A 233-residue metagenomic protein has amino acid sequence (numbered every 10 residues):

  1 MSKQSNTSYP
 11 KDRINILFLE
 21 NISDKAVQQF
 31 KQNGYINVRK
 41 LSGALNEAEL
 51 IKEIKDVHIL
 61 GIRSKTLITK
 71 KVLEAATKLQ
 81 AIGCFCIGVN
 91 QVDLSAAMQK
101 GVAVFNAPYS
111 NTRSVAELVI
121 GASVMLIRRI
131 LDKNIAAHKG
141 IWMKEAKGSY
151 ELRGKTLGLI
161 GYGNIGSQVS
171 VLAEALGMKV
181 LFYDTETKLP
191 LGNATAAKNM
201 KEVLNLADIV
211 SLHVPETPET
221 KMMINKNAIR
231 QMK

Functional and structural regions predicted by a protein language model:
S2, K40-L45, R63-S64, A136-E145 (+2 more regions): Short gly/ser/thr-rich secondary-structure transition/capping motifs
S2-F105, N205, N225, R230: An N-terminal-biased, well-structured beta-alpha scaffold segment characteristic of Rossmann-like dinucleotide-binding
S2-F18, K25, I36-N37, A48 (+6 more regions): Structural/interface elements that position substrates and couple domains in central-metabolism enzymes
K55, I68-L73, L181, T185-K233: Rossmann-like adenosine-cofactor binding region
K100-V102, P108-T156, V171, A175: Phosphate-binding beta-alpha-beta segment of Rossmann-like dinucleotide-binding domains, i.e., the NAD(P)
T156-G158, K179, D208: Structural signature of beta-strand start/N-cap positions in the alpha/beta core of ABC transporter nucleotide-binding
Y162-G163: Glycine-rich Rossmann-fold phosphate-binding loop(s) that bind the pyrophosphate of adenine dinucleotide cofactors
G166-S167: N-terminal Rossmann-fold NAD(P) dinucleotide-binding loop
